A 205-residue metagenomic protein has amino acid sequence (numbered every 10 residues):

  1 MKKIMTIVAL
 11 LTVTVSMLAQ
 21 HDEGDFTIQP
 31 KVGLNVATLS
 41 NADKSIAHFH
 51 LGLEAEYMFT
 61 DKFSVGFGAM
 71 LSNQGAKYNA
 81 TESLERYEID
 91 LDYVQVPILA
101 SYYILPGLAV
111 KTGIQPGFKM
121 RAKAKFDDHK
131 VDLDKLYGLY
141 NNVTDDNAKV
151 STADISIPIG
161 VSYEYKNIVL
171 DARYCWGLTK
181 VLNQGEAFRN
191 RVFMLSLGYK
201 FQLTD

Functional and structural regions predicted by a protein language model:
M1-K31, L197-F201: Bacterial Sec-dependent N-terminal signal peptides
H21-E23, M58-T60, L105, Y165-I168 (+1 more regions): Outer-membrane beta-barrel channels and translocator barrels
G24-I28, S45-F49, D90-V94, A153-I157 (+2 more regions): Residues that define the transmembrane beta-barrel architecture of outer-membrane proteins
P30-L34, L51-Y57, A69-L71, V96-Y102 (+4 more regions): Residues on the lipid-exposed face of transmembrane beta-strands in outer-membrane beta-barrel proteins
N35-L39, S72-A76, G117-R121, C175-T179 (+1 more regions): Structural signature of outer-membrane beta-barrel domains
N41-A42, N73-D92, M120-A153, K180-E186 (+1 more regions): Flexible, solvent-exposed loop segments that connect beta-strands
K44-R86, D90-V94: Glycine- and aromatic-enriched membrane insertion/assembly motifs of diderm outer-membrane and organelle channel
S83-G113: Helix-adjacent hinge/juxtasegments
